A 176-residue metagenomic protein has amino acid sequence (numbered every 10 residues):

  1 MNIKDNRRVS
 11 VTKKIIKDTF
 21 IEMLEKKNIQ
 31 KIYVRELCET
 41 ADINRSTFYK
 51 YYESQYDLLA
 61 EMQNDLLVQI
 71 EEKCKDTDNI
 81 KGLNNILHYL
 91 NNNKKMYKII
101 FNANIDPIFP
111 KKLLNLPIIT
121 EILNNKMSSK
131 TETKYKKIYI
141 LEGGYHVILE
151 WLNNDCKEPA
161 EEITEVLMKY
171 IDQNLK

Functional and structural regions predicted by a protein language model:
M1-V9: N-terminal intrinsically disordered/low-complexity leader segments
N2, K95-D106, P117: Contiguous segments within soluble domain cores/interaction surfaces
S10-I21, E25, Q30-D42, Y49-K75 (+1 more regions): An amphipathic alpha-helix adjacent to DNA-recognition modules
K17, I21, L67, P110 (+6 more regions): Amphipathic alpha-helical core segments of compact helical bundles
I32-Y33, K98-I100, F109, A160: Short, hydrophobic secondary-structure boundary micro-motifs
E72-K98: Hydrophobic alpha-helical connector segments
N104-E142, H146, K176: Amphipathic alpha-helical packing segments from all-alpha helical-bundle domains
T131-N174: Hydrophobic alpha-helical segments that form the core of small-molecule binding pockets and/or dimer interfaces
